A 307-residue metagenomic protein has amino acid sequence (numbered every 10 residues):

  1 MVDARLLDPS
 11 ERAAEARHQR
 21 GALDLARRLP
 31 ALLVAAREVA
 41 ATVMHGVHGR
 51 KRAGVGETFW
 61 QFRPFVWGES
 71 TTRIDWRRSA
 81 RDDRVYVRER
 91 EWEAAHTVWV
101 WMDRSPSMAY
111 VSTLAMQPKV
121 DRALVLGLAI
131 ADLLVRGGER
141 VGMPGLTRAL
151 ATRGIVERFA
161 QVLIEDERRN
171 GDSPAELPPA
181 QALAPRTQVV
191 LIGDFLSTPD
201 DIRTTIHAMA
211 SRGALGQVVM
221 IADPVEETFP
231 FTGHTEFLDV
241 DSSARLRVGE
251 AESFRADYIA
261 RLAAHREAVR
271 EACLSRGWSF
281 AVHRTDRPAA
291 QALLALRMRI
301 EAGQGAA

Functional and structural regions predicted by a protein language model:
V2-K51, F59, P64-T72, R78 (+2 more regions): Exposed, interaction-prone extracellular/peripheral surfaces
